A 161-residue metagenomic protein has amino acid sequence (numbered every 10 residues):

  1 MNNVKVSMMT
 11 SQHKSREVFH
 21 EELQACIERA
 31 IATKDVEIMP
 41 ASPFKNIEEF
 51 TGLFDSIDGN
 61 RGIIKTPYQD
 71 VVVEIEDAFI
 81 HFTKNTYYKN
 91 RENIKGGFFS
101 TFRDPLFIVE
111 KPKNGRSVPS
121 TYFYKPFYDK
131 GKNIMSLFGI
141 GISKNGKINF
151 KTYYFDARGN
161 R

Functional and structural regions predicted by a protein language model:
M1-R161: Ribonuclease/tRNase effector modules and their secretory precursors
